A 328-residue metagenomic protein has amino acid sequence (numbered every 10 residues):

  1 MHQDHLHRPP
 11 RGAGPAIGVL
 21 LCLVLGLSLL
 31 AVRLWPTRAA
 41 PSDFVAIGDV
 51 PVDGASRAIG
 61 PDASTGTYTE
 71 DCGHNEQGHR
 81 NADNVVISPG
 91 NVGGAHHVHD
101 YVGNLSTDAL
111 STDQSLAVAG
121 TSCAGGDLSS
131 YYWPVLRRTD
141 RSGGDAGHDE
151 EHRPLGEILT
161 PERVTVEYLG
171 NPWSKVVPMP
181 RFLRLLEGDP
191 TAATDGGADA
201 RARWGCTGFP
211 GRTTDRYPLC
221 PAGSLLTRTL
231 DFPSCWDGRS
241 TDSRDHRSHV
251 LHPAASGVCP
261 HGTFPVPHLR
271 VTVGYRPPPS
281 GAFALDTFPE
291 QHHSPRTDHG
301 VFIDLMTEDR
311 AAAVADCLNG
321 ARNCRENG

Functional and structural regions predicted by a protein language model:
H2-C22: N-terminal export and membrane-targeting signals
C22-L34: Hydrophobic alpha-helical membrane-insertion segments, chiefly the h-region of N-terminal signal peptides
T37-H96, D100-L230, D237-G328: Primary mode marks residue(s) on the alpha4-beta5-alpha5 output face of response regulator receiver
